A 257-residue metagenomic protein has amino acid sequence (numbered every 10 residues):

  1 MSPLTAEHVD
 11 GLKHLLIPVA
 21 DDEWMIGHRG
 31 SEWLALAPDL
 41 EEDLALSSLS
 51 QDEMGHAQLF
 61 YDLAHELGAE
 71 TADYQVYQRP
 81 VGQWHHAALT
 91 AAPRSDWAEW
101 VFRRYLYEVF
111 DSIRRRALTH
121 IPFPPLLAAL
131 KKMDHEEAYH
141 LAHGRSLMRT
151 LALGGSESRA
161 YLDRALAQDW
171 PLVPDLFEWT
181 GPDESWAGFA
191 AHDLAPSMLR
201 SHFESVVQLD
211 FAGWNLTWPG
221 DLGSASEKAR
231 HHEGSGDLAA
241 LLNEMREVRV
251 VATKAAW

Functional and structural regions predicted by a protein language model:
M1-I17, Q78-R104, I121, G154-G155 (+1 more regions): Acidic/His metal-coordination segments adjacent to aromatic residues that form catalytic metal sites in metalloenzymes
D10-V19, A37-H56, W100, P125-E137: Alpha-helical scaffold segments that form or flank carboxylate-/histidine-based iron centers
H14, A117, P125, A142-H143 (+3 more regions): Domain-scale activation on soluble regions of proteins
I26-S48, D111-L127: Helix-loop segments that flank and shape redox-cofactor active sites
S50-Q78, G144-R149: Conserved alpha-helical segments that form or flank metal/cofactor-binding pockets of metalloenzymes
L89-H143: Internal, conserved structured core segments that host functional sites
P125-F189: A contiguous pocket-lining binding segment that forms or flanks enzyme active sites
A160-W257: Extended, helix-rich structural scaffolds rather than catalytic motifs
